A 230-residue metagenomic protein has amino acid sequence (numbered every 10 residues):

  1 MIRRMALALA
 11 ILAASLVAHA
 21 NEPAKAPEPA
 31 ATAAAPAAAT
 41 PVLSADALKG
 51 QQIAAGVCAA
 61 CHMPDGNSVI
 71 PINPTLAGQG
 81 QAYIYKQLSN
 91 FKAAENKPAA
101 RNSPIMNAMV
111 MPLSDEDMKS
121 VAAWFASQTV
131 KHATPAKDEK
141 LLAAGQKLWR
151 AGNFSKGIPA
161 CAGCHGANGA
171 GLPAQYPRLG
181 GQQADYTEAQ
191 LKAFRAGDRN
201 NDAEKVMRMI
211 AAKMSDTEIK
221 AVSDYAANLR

Functional and structural regions predicted by a protein language model:
M1-S44, S89, N228-R230: N-terminal export/targeting leaders of redox proteins
E22-A54, N67-I72, S127-F154: Electrostatic cytochrome c docking/interface patches
Q51-A55, A59, A151-A162, A174-A189: Sequence context surrounding c-type heme c attachment/ligation sites in exported
C58-P64, V121, I158-A167, V222: The canonical Cys-X-X-Cys-His
M63-G66, G78, G166, G181: Periodic glycine anchor positions in long extracellular repeat architectures
V69-A77, F91-P135, P173-R178, A196-L229: Axial heme c-ligation environment in periplasmic c-type cytochrome domains
Q79-A82, K86-Q87, P177, G181-Q183: Extracellular/lumenal glycan-associated surfaces
